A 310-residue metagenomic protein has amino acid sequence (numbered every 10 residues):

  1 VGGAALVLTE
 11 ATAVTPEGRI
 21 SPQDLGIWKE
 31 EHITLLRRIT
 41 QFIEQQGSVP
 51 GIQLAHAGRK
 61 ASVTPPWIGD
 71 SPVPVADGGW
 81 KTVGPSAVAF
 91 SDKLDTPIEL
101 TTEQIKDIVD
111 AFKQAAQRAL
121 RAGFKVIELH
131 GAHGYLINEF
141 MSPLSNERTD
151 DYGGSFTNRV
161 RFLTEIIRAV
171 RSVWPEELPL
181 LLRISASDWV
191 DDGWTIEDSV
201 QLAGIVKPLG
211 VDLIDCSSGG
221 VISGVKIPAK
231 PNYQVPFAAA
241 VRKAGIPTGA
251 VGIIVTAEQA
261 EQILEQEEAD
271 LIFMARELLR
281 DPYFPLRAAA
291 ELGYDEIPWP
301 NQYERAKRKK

Functional and structural regions predicted by a protein language model:
V1-K310: Flavin-dependent oxidoreductase catalytic cores
